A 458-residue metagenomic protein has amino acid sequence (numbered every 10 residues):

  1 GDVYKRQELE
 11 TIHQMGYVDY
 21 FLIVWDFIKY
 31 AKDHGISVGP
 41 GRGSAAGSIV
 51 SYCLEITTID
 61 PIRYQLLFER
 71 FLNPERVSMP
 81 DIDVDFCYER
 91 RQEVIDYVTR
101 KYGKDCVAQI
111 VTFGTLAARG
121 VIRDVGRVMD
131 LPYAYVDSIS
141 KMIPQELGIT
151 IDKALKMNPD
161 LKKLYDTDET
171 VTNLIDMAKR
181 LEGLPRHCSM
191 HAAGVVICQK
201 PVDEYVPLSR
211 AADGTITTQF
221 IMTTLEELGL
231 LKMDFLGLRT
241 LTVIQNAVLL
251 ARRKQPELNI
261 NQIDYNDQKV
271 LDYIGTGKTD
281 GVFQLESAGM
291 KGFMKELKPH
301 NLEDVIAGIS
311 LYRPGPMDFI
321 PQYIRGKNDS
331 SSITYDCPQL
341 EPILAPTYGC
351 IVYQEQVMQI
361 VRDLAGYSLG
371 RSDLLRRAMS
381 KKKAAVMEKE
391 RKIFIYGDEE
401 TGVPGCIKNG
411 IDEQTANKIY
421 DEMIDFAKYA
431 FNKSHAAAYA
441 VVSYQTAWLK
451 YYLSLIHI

Functional and structural regions predicted by a protein language model:
D2-I456: Alpha-helical scaffold/interaction cores of sigma-54-like transcription cofactors and many family A DNA polymerases
